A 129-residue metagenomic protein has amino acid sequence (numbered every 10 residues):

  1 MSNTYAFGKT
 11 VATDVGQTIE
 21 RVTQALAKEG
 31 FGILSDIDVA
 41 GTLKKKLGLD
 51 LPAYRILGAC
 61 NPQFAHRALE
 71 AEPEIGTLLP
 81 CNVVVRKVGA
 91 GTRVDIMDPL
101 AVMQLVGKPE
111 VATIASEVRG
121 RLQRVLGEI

Functional and structural regions predicted by a protein language model:
M1-E29: Terminal, regulation- and interaction-focused segments at domain boundaries
N3-Y5, A53, L79, A90: A generic structural signal for well-ordered coil/turn residues at beta-strand boundaries that shape enzyme active-site
T13, Q17, D38, T113 (+1 more regions): Conserved active-site and cofactor/substrate-binding residues in soluble primary-metabolism enzymes
T23, A40-G41, Q123: Short glycine-/small-residue-rich flexible loop motifs, especially phosphate/cofactor-binding loops
K28, K45-K46, E128: Residues at alpha-helix termini
G32-V84: Compact, glycine-rich, soluble single-domain proteins
C81-G107: Beta-strand/loop substructures that line and gate deep hydrophobic ligand-binding cavities in soluble
L105-I129: Well-ordered alpha/beta subsegment
